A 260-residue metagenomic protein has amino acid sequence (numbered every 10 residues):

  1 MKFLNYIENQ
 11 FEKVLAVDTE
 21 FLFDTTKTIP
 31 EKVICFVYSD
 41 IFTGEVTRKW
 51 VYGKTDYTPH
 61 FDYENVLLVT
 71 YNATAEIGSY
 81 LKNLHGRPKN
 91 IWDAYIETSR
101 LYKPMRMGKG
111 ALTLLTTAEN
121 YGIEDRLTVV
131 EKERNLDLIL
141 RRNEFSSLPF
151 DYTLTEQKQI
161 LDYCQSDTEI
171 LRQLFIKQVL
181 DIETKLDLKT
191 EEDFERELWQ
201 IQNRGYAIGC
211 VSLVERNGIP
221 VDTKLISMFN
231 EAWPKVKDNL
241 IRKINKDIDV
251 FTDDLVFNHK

Functional and structural regions predicted by a protein language model:
M1-E20, T28-P30, C35, N135-K260: Conserved "right-hand" nucleotidyltransferase catalytic core of DNA-directed polymerases
E20-D24, Y102-K103: Short beta-turn/strand-loop junction motif enriched in small, turn-promoting residues
T25, Y57-T58: Catalytic micro-motifs at enzyme active sites that drive phosphoryl/nucleotidyl and oxygen chemistry
E31-I34, Y38, G44-T55, F61-E183: Active-site-proximal helix-loop-helix substrate-binding element of RNase H-like nuclease domains
